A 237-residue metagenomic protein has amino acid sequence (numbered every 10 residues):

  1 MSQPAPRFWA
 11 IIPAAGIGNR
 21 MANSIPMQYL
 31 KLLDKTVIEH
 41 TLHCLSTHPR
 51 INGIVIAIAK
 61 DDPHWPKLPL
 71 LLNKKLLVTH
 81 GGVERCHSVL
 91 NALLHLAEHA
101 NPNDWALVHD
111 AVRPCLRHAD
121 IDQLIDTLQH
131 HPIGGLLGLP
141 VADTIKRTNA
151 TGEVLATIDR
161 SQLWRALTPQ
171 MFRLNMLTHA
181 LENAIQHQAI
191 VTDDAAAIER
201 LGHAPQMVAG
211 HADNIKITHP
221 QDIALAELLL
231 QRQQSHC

Functional and structural regions predicted by a protein language model:
M1-W9, A15, D193-D194, A212-D213 (+1 more regions): SAM-dependent methyltransferases
S2-P63, L76: N-terminal glycine-rich phosphate-binding loop and ensuing alpha1 helix
Q3-A5, L96-D104, Q129-H131: Glycine-rich phosphate-binding loop signature in dinucleotide/nucleotide-binding domains
I12, I38, A92, D110 (+3 more regions): Residue-level signal for inorganic ion chemistry
H48, N73, H131: Acidic-histidine catalytic/liganding microenvironments
L70-D104: Short phosphate-binding loop-to-helix
W105-H109: Short aromatic-hydrophobic micro-motifs that form the base-stacking/packing surface for donor nucleotide recognition
C115-V208, C237: Conserved core of the sugar-phosphate nucleotidyltransferase
